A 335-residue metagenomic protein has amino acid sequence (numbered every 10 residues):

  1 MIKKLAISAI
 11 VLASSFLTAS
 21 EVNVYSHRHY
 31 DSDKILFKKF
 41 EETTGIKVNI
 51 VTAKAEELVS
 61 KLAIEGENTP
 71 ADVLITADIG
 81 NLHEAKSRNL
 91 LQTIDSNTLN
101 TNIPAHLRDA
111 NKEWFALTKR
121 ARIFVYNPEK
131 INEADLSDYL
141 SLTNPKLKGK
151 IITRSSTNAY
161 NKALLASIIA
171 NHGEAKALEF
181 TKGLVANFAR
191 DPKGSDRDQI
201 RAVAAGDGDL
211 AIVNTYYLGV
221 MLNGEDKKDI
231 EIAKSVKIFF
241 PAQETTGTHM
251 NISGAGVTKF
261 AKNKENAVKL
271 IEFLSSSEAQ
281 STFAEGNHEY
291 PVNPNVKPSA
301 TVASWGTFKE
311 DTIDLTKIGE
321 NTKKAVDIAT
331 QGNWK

Functional and structural regions predicted by a protein language model:
S20-E84, K335: Early extracytoplasmic/lumenal segment of secretory-pathway proteins
Y25-R28, A110, Y126-P128, A134 (+3 more regions): Short beta-strand->loop
T69-L74, Q92-F124, L140, K150-T153: A structural signal for short loop-to-beta-strand junctions that line the ligand-binding cleft of periplasmic/secreted
L91-N100, W114-F115, K227-H249: Short beta-strand->loop
I123-K130, A242, M250-N263, T282-E285: A bilobed periplasmic-binding-protein/Venus flytrap-type ligand-binding module shared by bacterial periplasmic
G149-S156, F273-V296: Periplasmic-binding protein-like
S167, H172-F240: Ligand-binding pocket segment of bilobal, Venus flytrap-like solute-binding proteins
S299-K335: Extracellular/periplasmic bilobal clamshell ligand-binding domains
